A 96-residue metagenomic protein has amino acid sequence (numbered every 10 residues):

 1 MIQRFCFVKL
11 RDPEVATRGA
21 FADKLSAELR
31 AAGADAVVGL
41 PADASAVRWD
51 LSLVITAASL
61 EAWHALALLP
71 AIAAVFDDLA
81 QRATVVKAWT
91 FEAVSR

Functional and structural regions predicted by a protein language model:
M1-V54, A58-L68, W89-R96: Short S/T/G/P-rich N-terminal loop/turn motif that feeds into the first structured element of a domain
D77: Short arginine-rich
